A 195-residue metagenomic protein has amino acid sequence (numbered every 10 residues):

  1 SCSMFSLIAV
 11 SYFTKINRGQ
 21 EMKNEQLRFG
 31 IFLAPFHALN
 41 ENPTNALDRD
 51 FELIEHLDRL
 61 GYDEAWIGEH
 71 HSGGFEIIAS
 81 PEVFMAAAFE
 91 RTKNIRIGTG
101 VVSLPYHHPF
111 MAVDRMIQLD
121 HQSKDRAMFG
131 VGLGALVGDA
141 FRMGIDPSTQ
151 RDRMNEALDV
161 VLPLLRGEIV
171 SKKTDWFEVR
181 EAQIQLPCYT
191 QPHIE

Functional and structural regions predicted by a protein language model:
A9-V10: Acidic, Ala/Val/Gly-enriched low-complexity intrinsically disordered segments
M22-I97: N-terminal beta1-alpha1-beta2 module of alpha/beta enzyme domains
K23-L27, H108-E195: Internal, glycine-rich beta/alpha segment that forms the wall or movable "lid" of small-molecule/cofactor binding
A34-F36, H70, V102-L104, G132-L136: Active-site beta-loop-alpha junctions enriched in small/polar residues
N42-R49, E76-S80, H107, M111 (+1 more regions): Alpha-helix N-cap and loop-to-helix initiation/capping positions
